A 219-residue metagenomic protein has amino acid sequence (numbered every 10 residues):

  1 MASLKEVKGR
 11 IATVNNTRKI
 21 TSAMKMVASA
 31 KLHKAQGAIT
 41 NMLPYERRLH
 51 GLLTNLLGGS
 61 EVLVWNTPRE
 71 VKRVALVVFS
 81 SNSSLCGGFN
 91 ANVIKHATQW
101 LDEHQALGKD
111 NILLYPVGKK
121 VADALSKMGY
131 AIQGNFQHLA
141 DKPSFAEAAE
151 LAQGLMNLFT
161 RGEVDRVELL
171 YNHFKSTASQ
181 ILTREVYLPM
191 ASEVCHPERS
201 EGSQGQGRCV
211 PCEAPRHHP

Functional and structural regions predicted by a protein language model:
A2-C195, C209-C212, R216-P219: Conserved loop-to-helix interface motifs that mediate assembly, gating, or partner/ligand docking in ancient ring
